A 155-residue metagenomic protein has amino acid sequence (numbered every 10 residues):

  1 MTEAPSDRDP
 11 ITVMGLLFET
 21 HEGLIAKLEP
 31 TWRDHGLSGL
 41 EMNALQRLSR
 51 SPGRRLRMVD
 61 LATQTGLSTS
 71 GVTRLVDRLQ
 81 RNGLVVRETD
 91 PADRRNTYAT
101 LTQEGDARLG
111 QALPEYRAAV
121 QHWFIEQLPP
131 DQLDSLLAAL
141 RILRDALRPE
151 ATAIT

Functional and structural regions predicted by a protein language model:
M1-H35, N82, D134: N-terminal leader segment of winged-helix/HTH proteins
M1-S6, P130-T155: C-terminal regulatory/oligomerization modules of transcriptional regulators
T12, L16, N43-R47, A107: Pre-recognition alpha-helix immediately N-terminal to the DNA-recognition helix within helix-turn-helix or winged-helix
H21, T65, L109, V120 (+1 more regions): Short amphipathic alpha-helical/adjacent loop interface patches that line ligand and macromolecule-binding sites
E22-S68, T155: N-terminal helix-turn-helix DNA-binding core of bacterial DNA-binding proteins
I25, D77-S135: Charged, amphipathic alpha-helical coiled-coil/dimerization segments
E29, G110-R117, D145-R148, T152: Charged/polar positions within long, soluble alpha-helices
